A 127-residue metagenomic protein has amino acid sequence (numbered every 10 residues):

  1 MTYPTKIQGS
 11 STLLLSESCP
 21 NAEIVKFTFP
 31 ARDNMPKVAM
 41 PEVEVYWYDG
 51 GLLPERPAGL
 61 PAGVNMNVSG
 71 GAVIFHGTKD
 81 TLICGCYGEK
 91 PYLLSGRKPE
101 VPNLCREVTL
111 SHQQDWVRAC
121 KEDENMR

Functional and structural regions predicted by a protein language model:
T2-R127: Glycine-enriched catalytic-core subsegment of oxygenase/oxidase enzymes
